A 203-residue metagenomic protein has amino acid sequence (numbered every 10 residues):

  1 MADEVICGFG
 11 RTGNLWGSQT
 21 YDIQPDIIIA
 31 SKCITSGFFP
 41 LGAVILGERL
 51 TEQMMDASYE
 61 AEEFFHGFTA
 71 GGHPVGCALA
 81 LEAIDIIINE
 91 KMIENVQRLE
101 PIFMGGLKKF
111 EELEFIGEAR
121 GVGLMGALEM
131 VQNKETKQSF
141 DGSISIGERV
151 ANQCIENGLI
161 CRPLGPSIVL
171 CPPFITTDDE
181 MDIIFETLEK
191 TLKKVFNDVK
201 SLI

Functional and structural regions predicted by a protein language model:
M1-I203: Conserved N-terminal phosphate-binding loop of PLP-dependent enzymes in the Aspartate aminotransferase
